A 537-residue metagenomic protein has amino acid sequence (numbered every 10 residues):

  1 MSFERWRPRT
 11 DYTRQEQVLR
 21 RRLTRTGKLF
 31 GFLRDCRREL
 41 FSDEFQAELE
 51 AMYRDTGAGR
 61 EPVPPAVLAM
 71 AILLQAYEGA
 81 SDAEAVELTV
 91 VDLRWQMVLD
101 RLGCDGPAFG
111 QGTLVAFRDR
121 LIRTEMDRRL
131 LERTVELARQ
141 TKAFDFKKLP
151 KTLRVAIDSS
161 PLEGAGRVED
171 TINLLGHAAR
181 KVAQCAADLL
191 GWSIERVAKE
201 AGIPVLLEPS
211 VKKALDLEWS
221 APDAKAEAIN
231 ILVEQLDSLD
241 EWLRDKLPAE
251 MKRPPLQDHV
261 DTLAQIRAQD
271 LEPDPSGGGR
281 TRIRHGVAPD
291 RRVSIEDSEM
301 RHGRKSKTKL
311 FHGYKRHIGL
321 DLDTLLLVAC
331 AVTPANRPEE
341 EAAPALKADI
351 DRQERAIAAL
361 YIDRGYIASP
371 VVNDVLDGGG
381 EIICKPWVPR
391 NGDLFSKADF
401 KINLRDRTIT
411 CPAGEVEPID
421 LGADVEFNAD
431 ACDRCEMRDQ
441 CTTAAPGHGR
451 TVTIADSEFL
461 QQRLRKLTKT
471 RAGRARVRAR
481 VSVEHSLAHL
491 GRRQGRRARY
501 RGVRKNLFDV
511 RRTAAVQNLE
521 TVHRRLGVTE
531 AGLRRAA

Functional and structural regions predicted by a protein language model:
M1-A58: Basic, low-complexity segments
D55-T56, L74, R120-L121: Alpha-helix C-capping/helix-to-loop hinge sites
E61-P64: Short helix-capping and inter-helix turn/linker motifs at the boundaries of alpha-helical repeat units
V67-G79: Alpha-helical support elements that line or immediately flank enzyme active sites and cofactor-binding pockets
L74-A76, L88, L360: Conserved catalytic-core segments centered on acid/base and nucleophilic motifs
S81-E84, G103, P107, G112-A537: Anion-binding and metal-coordination hotspots
A85-M97: DNA-recognition alpha helix
